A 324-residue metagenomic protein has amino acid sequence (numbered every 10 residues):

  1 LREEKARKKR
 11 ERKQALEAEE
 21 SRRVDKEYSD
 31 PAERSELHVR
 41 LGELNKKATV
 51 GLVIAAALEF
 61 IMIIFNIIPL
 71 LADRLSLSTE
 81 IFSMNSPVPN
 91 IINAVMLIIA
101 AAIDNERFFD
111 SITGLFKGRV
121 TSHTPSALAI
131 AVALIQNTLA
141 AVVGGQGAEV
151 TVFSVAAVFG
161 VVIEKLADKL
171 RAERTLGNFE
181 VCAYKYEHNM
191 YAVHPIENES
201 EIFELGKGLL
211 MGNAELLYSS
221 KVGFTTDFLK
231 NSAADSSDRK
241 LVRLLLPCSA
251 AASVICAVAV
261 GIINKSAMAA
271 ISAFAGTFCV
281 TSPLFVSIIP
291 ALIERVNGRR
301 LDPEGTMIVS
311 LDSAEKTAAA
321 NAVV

Functional and structural regions predicted by a protein language model:
R2-I130, Q136-V242: Structural motif at membrane-water interfaces of alpha-helical integral membrane proteins
M96-R107, A157-C182, A214-V324: Hydrophobic alpha-helical transmembrane segments
